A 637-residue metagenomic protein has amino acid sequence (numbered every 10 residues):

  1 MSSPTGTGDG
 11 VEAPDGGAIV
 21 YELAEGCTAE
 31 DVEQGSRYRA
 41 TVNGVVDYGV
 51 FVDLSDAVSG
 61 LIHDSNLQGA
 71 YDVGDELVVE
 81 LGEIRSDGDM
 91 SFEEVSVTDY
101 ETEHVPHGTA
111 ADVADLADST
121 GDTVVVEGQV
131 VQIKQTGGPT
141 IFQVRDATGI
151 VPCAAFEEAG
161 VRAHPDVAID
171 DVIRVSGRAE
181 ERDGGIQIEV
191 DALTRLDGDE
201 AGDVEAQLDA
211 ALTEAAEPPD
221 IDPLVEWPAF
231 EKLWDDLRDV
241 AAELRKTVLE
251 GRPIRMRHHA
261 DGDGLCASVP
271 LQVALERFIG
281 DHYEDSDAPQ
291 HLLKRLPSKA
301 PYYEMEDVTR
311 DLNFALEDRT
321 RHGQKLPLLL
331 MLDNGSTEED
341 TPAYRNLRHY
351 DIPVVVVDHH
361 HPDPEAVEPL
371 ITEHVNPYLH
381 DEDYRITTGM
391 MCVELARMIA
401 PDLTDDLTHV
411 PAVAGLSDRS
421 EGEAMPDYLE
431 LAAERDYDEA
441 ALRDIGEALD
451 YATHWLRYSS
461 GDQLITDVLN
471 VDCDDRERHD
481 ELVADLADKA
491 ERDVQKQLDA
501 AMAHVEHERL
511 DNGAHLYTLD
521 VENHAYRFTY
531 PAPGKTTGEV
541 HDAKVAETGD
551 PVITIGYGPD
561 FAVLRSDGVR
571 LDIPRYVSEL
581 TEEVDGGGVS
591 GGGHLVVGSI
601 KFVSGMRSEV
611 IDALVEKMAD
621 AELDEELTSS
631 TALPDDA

Functional and structural regions predicted by a protein language model:
M1-Q132, G137-I141, D146-A159, I186-E189: Single-stranded RNA-binding regions, centering on S1/OB-family and related RNA-binding modules
H63, V151-C153, E373-E382, F561-R565 (+1 more regions): Short beta-alpha connecting loops at secondary-structure transitions that line or flank enzyme active sites
T98-P219, R252, G586, E622-A637: Acidic, two-metal ion nucleic-acid-processing modules in DNA metabolism proteins
A154-F156, G262-D263, R277-V355, P362-E365: N-terminal small/polar loop signature for handling phosphorylated ligands or for N-terminal nucleophile
A163, Q207-R257, G264-L265, P270-R277 (+1 more regions): An N-terminal, well-structured beta->alpha segment
A216-W227, D287-L296, T518-V521: Gly-rich Lys/Arg/Thr-decorated short loops/hinges at beta-loop-alpha junctions or inter-strand turns that position
L249-R255, D261-G262, P364-E522, G538-H541: A structured phosphate/pyrophosphate-recognition subdomain
P401, G513-A637: Glycine-rich, acidic loop segments that terminate in or are immediately followed by a histidine
